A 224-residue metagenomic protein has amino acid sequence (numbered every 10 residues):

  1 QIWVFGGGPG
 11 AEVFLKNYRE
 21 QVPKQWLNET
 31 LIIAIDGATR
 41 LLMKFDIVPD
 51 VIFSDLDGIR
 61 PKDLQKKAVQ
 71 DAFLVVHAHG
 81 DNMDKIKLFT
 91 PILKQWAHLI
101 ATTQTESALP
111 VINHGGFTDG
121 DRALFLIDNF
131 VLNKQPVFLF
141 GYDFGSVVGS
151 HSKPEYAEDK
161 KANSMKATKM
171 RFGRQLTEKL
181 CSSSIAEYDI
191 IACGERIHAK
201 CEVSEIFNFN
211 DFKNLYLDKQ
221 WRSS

Functional and structural regions predicted by a protein language model:
Q1-Q21, V148-S150, E155-S224: N-terminal donor/sugar-recognition subdomains of glycan-related enzymes, prototypically the membrane-proximal stem
Q1-R40, K44, D50: N-terminal glycine-/serine-/threonine-rich phosphate-binding loop
V4-G6, D36, H77, T102 (+1 more regions): Short beta-strand segments
G7-P9, L56, Y142: Active-site metal-binding loops of divalent metal-dependent hydrolases
T30-L31, G37-K134: Acidic/Gly/His-enriched mid-domain segments of enzyme catalytic cores or analogous surface patches that mediate
V48-D50, V131-S152: Glycine-rich phosphate/pyrophosphate-binding loops and their adjacent beta-strand/loop elements at enzyme active sites
K87, H98, N129, L139-G145 (+1 more regions): Buried, small/hydrophobic-residue-enriched core segments of structured protein domains
A101, P136-G141, D189-C193: A structural signal for short, well-ordered beta-strand segments and their strand-loop junctions that often border
